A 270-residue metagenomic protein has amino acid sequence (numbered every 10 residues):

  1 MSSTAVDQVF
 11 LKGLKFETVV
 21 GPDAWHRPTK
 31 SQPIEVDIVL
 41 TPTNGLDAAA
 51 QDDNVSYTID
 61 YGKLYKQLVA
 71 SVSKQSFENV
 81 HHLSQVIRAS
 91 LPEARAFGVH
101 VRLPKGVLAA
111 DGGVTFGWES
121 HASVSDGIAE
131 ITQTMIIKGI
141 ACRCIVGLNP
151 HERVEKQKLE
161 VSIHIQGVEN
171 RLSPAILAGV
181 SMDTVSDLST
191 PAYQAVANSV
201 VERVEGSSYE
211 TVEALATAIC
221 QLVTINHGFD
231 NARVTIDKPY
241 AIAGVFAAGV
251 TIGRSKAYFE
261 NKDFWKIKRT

Functional and structural regions predicted by a protein language model:
M1-T270: N-terminal, polar/charged subdomain of small-to-medium soluble alpha/beta proteins
